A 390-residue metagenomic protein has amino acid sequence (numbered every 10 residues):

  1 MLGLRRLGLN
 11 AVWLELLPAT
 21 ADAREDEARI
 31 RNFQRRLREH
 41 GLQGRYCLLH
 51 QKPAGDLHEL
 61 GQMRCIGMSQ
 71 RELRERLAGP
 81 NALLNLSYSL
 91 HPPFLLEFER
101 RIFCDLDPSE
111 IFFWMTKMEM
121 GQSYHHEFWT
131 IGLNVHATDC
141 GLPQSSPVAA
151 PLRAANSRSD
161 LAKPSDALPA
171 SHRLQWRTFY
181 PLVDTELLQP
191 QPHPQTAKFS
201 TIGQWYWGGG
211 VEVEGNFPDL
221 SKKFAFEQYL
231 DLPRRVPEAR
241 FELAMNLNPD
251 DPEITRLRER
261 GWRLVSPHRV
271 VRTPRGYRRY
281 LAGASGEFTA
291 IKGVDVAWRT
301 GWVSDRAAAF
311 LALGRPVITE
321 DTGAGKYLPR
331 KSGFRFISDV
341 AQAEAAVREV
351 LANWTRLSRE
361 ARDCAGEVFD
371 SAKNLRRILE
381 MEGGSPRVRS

Functional and structural regions predicted by a protein language model:
M1, R5-R24, R31, R35-R36 (+4 more regions): Catalytic binding pocket for nucleotide-activated donors in carbohydrate/polymer assembly enzymes
M1-G141, D160-D166, V271-G276, Y280 (+1 more regions): Extended catalytic core of nucleotide-activated donor transferases of GT-like folds
V12-E15, L83-L86, I102-D105, W129-I131 (+5 more regions): A structural signal for short, well-ordered beta-strand segments and their strand-loop junctions that often border
L17-T20, A54, S89-P92, D107-I111 (+10 more regions): Short, solvent-exposed loop/turn segments at secondary-structure junctions
K52-G61, I102-L106, E212-N216, E259-L264 (+1 more regions): Short, basic, glycine/proline-bearing loop/turn elements
D139, P143-P147, S157-G286, V294: Conserved catalytic-core segment of nucleotide-activated headgroup transferases in glycan assembly
A150: Active-site-proximal alpha/beta segments of enzymes that process anionic O-linked groups
R153, R158, R387-R389: Basic polycationic patches enriched in arginine
